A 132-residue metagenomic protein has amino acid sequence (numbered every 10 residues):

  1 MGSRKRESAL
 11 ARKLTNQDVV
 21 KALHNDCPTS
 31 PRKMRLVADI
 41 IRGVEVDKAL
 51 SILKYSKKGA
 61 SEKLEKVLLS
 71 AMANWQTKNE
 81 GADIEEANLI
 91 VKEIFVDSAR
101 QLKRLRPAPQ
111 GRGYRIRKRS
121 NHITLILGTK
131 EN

Functional and structural regions predicted by a protein language model:
G2-N25, T29, L36, I40 (+1 more regions): Structured, basic alpha/beta domains of bacterial-type, RNA-associated proteins
